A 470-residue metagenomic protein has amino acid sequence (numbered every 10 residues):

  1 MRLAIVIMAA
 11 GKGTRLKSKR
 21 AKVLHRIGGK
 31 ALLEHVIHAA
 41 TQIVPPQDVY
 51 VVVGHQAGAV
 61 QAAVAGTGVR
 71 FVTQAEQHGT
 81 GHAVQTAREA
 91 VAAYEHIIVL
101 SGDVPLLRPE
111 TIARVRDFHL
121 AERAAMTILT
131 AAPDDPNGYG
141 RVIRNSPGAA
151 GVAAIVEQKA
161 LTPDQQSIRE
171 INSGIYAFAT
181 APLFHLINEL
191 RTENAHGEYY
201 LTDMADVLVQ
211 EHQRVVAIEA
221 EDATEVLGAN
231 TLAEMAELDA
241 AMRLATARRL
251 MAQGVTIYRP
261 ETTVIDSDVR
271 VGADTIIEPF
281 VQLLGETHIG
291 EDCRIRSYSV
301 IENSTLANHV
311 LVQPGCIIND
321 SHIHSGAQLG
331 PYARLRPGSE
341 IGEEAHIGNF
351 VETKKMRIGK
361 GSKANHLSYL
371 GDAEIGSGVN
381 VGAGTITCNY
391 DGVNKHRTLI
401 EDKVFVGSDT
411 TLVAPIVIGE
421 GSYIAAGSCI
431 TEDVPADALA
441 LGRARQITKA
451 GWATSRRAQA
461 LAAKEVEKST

Functional and structural regions predicted by a protein language model:
M1-A4, K30-D117, A121, L461 (+1 more regions): Conserved N-terminal catalytic core of the sugar/cofactor nucleotidyltransferase
M1-S18: N-terminal nucleotide-binding beta1-loop-alpha1 segment
I5-I7, V51, I98-V99, M126-L129 (+1 more regions): Structural beta-sheet core signal
R20, V64-T67, V434: Short, structured coil segments at secondary-structure junctions
R20-R26, T73, L190-E193: Short glycine-enriched, charge-decorated loop/helix-capping segments at active-site entrances that position
G58, T67, L107-A195, T202-M204 (+2 more regions): Conserved core of the sugar-phosphate nucleotidyltransferase
R169-G272: Conserved alpha/beta core of the MobA/IspD/sugar-nucleotide pyrophosphorylase nucleotidyltransferase superfamily
T256-L441, Q446-I447: Structural signal for interior beta-strand "rungs" in well-ordered beta-sheet cores of soluble enzyme domains
